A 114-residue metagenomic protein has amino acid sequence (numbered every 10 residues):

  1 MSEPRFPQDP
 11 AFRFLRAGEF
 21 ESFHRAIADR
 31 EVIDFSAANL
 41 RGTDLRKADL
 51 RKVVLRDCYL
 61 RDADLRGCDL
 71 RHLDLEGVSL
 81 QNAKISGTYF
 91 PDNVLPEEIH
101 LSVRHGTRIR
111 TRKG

Functional and structural regions predicted by a protein language model:
E3, A11-G114: Tandem repeat scaffolds
